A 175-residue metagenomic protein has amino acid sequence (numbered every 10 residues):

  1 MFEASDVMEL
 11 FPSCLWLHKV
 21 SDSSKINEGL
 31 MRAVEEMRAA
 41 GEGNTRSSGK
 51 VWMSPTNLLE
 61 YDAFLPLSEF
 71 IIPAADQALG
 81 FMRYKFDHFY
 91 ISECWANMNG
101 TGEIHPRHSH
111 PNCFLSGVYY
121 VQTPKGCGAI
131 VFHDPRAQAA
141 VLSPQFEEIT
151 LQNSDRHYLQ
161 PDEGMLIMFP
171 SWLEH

Functional and structural regions predicted by a protein language model:
M1-D87, I104: Non-heme Fe(II)/2-oxoglutarate
P12-C14, S92, C113-L115: Residues at beta-strand starts and edge strands
D22, R136, L173: A broadly conserved detector of short glycine/acidic/proline-rich loop/turn motifs that flank catalytic sites and bind
F89-Y90, H133: Short, surface-exposed recognition loops or helix-turn segments adjacent to catalytic cores
Y90-A96: A short glycine-rich, His/Asp/Glu-containing loop-to-beta-strand
A96-M168: Catalytic core of non-heme Fe(II) oxygenases with the double-stranded beta-helix
E103-I104, L173-H175: Histidine-centered metal-chelating micro-motifs
